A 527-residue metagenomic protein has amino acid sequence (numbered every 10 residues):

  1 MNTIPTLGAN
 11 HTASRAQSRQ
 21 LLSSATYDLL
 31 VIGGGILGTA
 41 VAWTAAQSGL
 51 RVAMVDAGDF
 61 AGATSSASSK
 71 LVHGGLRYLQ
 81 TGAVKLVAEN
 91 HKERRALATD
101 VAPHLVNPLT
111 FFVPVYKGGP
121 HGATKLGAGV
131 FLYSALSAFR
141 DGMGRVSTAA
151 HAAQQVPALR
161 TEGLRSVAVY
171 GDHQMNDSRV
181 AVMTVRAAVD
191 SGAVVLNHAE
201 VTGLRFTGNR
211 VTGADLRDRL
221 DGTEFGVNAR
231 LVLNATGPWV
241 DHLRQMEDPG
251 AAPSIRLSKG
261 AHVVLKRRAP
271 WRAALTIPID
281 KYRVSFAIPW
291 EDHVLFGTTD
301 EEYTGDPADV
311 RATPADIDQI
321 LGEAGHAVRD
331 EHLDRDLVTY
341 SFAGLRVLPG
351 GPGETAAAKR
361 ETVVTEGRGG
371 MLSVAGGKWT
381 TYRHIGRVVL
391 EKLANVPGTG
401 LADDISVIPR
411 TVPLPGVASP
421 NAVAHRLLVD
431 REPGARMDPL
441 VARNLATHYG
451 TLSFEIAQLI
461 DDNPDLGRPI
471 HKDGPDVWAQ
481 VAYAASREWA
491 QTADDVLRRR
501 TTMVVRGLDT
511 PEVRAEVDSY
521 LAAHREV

Functional and structural regions predicted by a protein language model:
M1-L29, T44-Q47: Extreme N-terminal leader/targeting segments of oxidoreductases
Q17, L21, T44, G58 (+12 more regions): C-terminal accessory subdomains/tails of enzymes that are appended
A25-Y27, L220-L231: Core beta-strand elements of the Rossmann-like FAD/NAD(P) dinucleotide-binding domain in flavoenzyme oxidoreductases
G33-G35, A57: Glycine-rich Rossmann-fold phosphate-binding loop(s) that bind the pyrophosphate of adenine dinucleotide cofactors
G38-T39: N-terminal Rossmann-fold NAD(P) dinucleotide-binding loop
A46-A67: Glycine-rich FAD pyrophosphate-binding loop
K70-Q155: Dinucleotide-binding Rossmann-like beta1-alpha1 core, especially the glycine-rich loop that anchors the ADP
N197-T212: A conserved short coil-to-beta-strand element within the FAD-binding core of flavoproteins
